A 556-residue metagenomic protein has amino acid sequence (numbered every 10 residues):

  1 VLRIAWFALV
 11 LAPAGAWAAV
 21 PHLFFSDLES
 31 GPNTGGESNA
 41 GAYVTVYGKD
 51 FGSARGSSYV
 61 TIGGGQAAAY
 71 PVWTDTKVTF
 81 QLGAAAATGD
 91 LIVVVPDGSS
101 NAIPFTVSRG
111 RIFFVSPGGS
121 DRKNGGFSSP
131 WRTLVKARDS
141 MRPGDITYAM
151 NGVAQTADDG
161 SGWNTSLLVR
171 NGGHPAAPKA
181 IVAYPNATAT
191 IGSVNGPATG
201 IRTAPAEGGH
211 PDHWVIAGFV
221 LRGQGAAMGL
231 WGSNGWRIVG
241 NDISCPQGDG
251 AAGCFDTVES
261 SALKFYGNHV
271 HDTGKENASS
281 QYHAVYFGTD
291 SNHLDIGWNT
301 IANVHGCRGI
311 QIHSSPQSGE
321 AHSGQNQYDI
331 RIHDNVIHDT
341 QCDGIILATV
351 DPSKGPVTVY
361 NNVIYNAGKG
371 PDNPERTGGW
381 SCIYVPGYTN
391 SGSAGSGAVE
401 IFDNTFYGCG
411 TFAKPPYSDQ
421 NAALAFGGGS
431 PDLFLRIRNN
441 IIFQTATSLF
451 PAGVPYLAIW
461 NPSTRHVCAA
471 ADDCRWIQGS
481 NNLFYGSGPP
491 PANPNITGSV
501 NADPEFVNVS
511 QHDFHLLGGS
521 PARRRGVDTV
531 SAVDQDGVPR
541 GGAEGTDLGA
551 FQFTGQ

Functional and structural regions predicted by a protein language model:
W17-S57, T88, D97-F113: Beta-strand/beta-sandwich contexts
A18-E29, V95, I103-K136, N151-Q155 (+2 more regions): Right-handed parallel beta-helix/beta-solenoid
A69-P71, Q155-S161, S166-A226, Q247 (+2 more regions): Right-handed parallel beta-helix/beta-spiral solenoid domain characteristic of secreted/periplasmic
V115-N151, T156, G162-W163, S520 (+3 more regions): Acidic Gly/Asp/Thr-rich repetitive segments characteristic of extracellular carbohydrate-active and adhesion proteins
A157-T165, R170, D334, G355-H515: Predominantly extracellular beta-rich ligand-binding scaffolds that present long acidic/polar faces for carbohydrate
G160-V169, S193-E207, G223-G229, Q247-V258 (+6 more regions): Extracellular beta-strand/beta-solenoid scaffold signature
P178, V182-A187, G209-G223, N234-Q247 (+9 more regions): Right-handed parallel beta-helix
T497-Q556: C-terminal accessory segments
